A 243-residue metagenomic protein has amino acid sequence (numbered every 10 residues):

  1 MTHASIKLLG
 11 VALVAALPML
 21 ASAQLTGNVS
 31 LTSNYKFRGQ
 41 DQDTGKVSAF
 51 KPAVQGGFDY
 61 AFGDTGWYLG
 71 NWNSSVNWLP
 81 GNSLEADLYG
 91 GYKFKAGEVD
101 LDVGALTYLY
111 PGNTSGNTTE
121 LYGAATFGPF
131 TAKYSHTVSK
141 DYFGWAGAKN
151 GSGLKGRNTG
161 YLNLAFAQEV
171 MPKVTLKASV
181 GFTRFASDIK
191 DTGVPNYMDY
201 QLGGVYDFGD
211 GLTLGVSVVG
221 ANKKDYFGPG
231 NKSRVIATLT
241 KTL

Functional and structural regions predicted by a protein language model:
M1-T26: Cleavable N-terminal export/targeting peptides
A23-N77: Short glycine/proline- and aromatic-enriched beta-strand/turn motifs that initiate or cap beta-hairpins
L25-G27, D64-L69, G97-V103, P129-Y134 (+3 more regions): Repeated loop/turn-to-beta-strand initiation elements of outer-membrane beta-barrel proteins
T32-Q40, T65, W72-P80, G97 (+5 more regions): Sequence/structural signature of outer-membrane beta-barrel proteins
S48-V54, N82-A86, V99, S115-L121 (+4 more regions): Residues that define the transmembrane beta-barrel architecture of outer-membrane proteins
Y60-F62, Y92-F94, A125-F127, Y134-H136 (+4 more regions): Residue-level signature of outer-membrane beta-barrel architecture
S135, S139-S179: A contiguous pocket-lining binding segment that forms or flanks enzyme active sites
L202-L212, V218, P229-L243: Outer-membrane beta-barrel "beta-signal"
